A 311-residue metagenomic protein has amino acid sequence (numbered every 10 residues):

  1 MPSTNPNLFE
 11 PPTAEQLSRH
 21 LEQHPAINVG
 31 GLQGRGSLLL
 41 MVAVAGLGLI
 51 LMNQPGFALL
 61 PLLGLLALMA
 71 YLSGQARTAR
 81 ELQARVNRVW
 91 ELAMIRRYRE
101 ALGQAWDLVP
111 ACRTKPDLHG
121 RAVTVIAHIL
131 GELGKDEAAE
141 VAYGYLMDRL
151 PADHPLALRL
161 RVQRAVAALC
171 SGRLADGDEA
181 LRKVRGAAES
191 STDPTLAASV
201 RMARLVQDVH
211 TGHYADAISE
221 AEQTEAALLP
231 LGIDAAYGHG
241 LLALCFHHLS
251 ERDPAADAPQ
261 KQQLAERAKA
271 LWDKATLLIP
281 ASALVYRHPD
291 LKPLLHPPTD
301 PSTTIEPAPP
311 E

Functional and structural regions predicted by a protein language model:
M1-G31: Cytosolic juxtamembrane N-terminal segments of multi-pass membrane proteins
I27-V29, A67-R96: Transmembrane-cytosolic junction motif
I50-L65: Hydrophobic alpha-helical transmembrane segments
Q83, N87, L118-V125, L156 (+4 more regions): "A position-specific structural signal for the A-helix of alpha-solenoid helical repeats
I95, L133, S171, T211 (+2 more regions): Structural motif corresponding to the intra-repeat A-B loop/turn of tetratricopeptide repeats
W106-A111, G144-L150, R182-S190, E222-P230 (+1 more regions): Amphipathic alpha-helical segments of tetratricopeptide repeats
